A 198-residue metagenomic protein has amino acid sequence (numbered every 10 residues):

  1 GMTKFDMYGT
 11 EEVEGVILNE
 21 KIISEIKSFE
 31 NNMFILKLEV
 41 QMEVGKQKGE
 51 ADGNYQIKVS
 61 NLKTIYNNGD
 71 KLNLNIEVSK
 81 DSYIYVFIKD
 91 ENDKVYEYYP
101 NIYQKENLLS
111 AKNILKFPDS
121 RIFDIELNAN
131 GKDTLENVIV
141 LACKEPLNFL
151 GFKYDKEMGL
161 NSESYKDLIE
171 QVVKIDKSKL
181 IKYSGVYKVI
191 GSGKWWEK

Functional and structural regions predicted by a protein language model:
G1-K198: Secretory-pathway glycoprotein ectodomains that are cysteine- and/or Ser/Thr/Pro-rich
